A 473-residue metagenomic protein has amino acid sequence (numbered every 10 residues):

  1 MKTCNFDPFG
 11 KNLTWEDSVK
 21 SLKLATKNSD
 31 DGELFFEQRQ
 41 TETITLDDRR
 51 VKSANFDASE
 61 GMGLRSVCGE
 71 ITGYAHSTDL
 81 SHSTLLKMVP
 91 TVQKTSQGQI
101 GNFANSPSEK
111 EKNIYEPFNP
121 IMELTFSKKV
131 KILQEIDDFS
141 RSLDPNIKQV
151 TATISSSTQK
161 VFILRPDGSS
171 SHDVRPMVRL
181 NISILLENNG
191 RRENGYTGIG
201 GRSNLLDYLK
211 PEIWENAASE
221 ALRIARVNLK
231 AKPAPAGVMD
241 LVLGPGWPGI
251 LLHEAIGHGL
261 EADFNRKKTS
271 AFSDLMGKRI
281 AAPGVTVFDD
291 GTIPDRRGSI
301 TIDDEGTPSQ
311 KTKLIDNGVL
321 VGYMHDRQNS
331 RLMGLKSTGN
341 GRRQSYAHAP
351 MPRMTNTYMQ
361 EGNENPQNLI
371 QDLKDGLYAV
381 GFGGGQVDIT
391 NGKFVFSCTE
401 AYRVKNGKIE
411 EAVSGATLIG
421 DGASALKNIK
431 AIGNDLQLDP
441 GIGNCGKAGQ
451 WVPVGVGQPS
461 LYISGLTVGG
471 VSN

Functional and structural regions predicted by a protein language model:
M1-N473: N-terminal small-residue-enriched
